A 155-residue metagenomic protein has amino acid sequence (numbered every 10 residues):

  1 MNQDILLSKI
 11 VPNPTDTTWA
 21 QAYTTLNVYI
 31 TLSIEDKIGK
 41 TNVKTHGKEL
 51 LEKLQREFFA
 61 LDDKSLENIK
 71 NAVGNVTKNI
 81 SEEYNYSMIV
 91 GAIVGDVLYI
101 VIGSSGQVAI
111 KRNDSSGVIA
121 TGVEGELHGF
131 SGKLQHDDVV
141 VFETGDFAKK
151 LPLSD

Functional and structural regions predicted by a protein language model:
M1-D155: PP2C/PPM-type serine/threonine phosphatase catalytic domain
